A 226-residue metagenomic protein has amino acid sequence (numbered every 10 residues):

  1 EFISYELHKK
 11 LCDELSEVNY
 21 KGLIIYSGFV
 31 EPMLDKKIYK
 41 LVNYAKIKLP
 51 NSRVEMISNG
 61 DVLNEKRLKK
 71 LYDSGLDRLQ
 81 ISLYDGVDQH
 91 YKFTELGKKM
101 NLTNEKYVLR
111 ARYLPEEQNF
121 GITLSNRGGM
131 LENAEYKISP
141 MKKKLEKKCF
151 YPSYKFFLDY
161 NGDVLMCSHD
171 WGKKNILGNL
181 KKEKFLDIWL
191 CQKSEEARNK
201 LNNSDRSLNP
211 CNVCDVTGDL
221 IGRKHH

Functional and structural regions predicted by a protein language model:
E1-S139, K144-K147: Conserved glycine-rich "GG(E/T)P / GGGxP" loop and the immediately following alpha-helix in the radical SAM core
E1-Y5, M166-K173: Canonical Radical SAM [4Fe-4S] cluster-binding loop centered on the CxxxCxxC motif and its immediate flanking residues
S4, E31, L79-I81, G162-M166 (+2 more regions): Generic structural signal for small/hydrophobic residues in well-ordered secondary structure, especially within
L145, D163, S207-P210: Secretory pathway export signals and precursors
F150-P152: Short, small/polar residue-rich loop motifs at catalytic or cofactor-binding pockets
L158-D159: Short, acidic, Ser/Thr-enriched surface-loop or helix-capping motifs
H169-H226: Flexible mid-to-C-terminal extensions adjoining Fe-S/redox cofactors in radical SAM and related proteins
